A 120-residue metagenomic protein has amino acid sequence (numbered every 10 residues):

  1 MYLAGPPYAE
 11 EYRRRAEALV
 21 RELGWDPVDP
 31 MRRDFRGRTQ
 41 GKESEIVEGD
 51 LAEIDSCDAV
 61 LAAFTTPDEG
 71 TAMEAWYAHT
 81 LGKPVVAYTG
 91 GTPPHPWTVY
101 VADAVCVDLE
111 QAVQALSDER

Functional and structural regions predicted by a protein language model:
M1-R120: Conserved catalytic or regulatory cores that recognize and/or transform ribose-phosphate-containing ligands
